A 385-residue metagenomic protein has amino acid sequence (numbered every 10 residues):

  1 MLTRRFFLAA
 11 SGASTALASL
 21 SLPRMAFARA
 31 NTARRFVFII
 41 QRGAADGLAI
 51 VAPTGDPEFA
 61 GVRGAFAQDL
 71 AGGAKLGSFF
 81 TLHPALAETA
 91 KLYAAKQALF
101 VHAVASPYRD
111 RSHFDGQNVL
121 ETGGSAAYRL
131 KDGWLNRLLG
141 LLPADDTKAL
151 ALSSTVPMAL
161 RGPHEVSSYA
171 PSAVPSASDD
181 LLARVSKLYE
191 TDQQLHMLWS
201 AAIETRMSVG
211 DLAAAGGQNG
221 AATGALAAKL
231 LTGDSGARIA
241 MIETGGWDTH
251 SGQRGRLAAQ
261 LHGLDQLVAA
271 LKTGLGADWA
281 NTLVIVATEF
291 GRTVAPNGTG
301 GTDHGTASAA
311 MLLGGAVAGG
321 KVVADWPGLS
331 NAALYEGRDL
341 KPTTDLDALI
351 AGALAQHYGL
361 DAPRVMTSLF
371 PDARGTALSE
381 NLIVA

Functional and structural regions predicted by a protein language model:
M1-G274, A295, A309-A385: Feature for exported/extracytoplasmic and membrane-associated proteins, marking the mature portion
S112, G298-H304: Short glycine-biased active-site loop of nucleotidyltransferases that positions the nucleotide triphosphate and helps
D234-A237, W279-A280, G305: Short gly/pro-enriched beta-turn/loop segments at secondary-structure junctions
V268, K272-T299: Metal-dependent active-site segment of extracytoplasmic phospho-/sulfohydrolases and closely related
